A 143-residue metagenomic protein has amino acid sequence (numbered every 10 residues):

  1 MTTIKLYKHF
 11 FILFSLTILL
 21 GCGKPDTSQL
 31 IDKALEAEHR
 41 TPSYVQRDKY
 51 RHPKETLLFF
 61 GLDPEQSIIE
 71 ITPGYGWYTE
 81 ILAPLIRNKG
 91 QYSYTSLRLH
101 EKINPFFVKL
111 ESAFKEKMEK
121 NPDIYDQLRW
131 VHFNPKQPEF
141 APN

Functional and structural regions predicted by a protein language model:
T2-F11: Bacterial N-terminal signal peptides that target proteins for export
L19-G21: C-terminal motif of bacterial Sec signal peptides marking the signal peptidase cleavage site
G23-P25: Bacterial signal peptide processing site
L30-F59, D63: Class I SAM-dependent methyltransferase Rossmann-like catalytic core, especially the SAM/SAH-binding loop
E65-G74: Conserved class I S-adenosyl-L-methionine
Y75-N88: Conserved SAM-binding loop of SAM-dependent methyltransferases across substrates and taxa, primarily the Class I
D123-K136: Conserved SAM-binding strand-loop segment of SAM-dependent methyltransferases
P138-N143: A short acidic, Gly/Pro-enriched loop at the edge of an enzyme's catalytic core that lines a small-molecule cofactor
